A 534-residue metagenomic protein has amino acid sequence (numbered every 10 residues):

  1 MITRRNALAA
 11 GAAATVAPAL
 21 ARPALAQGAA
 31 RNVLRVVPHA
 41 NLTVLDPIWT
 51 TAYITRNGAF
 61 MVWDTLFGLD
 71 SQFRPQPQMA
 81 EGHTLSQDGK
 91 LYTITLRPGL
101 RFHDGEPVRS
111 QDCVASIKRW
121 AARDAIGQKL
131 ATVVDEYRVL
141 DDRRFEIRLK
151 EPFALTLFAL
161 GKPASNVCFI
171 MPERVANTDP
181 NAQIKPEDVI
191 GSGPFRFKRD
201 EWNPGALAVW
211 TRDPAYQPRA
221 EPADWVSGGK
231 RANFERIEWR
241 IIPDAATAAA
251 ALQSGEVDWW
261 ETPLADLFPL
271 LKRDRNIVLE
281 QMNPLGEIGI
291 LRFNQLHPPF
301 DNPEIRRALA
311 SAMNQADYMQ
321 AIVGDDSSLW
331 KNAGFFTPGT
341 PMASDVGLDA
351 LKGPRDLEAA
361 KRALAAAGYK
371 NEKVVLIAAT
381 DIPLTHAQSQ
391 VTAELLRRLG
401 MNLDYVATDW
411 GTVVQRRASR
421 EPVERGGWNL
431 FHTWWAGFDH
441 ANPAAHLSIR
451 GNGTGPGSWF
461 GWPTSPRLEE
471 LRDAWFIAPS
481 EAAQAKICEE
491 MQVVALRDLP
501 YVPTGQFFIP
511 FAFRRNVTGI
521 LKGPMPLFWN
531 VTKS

Functional and structural regions predicted by a protein language model:
V37-Q87, K118, I190: N-terminal lobe/hinge region of extracytoplasmic solute-binding protein
T95, K129-N203: Surface-exposed binding/hinge segments that line and control ligand-binding clefts or catalytic entry sites
F195, L329-A366, T380-A387: Structural transition elements
A206, D244-T247, P263-A265, L329 (+4 more regions): Ligand/substrate-recognition segments at binding pockets and active sites
P218-L270, N402: Ligand-site clamp/hinge motif
L270, L296, F300-T340, A387-Q388 (+1 more regions): Periplasmic-binding protein-like
G353-P354, D404-S419, A444-R515: Extracytoplasmic/peripheral linker and loop segments enriched in polar/acidic and small residues with frequent Thr/Pro
F513-S534: Long beta-strand-rich cores associated with HINT superfamily self-processing modules
